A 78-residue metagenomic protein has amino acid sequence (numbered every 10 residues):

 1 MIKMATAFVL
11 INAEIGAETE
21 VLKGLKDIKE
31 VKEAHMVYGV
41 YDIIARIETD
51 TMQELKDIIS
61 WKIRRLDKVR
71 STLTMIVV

Functional and structural regions predicted by a protein language model:
M1-V78: A compositional/biophysical signature of low hydrophobicity enriched in polar/charged and small residues
